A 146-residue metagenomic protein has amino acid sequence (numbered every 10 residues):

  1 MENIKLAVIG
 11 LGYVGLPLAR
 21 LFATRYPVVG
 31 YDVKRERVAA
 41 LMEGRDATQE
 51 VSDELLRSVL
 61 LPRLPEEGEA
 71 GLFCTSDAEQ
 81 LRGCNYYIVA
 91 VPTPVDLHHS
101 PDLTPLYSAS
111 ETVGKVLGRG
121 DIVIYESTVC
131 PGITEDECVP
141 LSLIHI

Functional and structural regions predicted by a protein language model:
M1-D46: NAD(P)+-binding Rossmann beta1-loop-alpha1 motif at the extreme N-terminus of oxidoreductases
L41, L56, T134-S142: Hydrophobic packing residues within well-ordered alpha-helices of enzyme cores
M42-E43, E50, G83: Phosphate-coordinating loops and pocket residues in cytosolic domains that bind phosphorylated ligands
D46-E50, A90, L141-S142: Short, hinge-like loop/turn segments at secondary-structure boundaries
D46-G71: N-terminal glycine-rich dinucleotide-binding loop that anchors FAD/FMN and/or NAD(P) in oxidoreductases
L64-Y125, C130-I133: Rossmann-like NAD(P)-binding element
I144-I146: Conserved small/polar residues in nucleotide/adenosyl-binding loops
